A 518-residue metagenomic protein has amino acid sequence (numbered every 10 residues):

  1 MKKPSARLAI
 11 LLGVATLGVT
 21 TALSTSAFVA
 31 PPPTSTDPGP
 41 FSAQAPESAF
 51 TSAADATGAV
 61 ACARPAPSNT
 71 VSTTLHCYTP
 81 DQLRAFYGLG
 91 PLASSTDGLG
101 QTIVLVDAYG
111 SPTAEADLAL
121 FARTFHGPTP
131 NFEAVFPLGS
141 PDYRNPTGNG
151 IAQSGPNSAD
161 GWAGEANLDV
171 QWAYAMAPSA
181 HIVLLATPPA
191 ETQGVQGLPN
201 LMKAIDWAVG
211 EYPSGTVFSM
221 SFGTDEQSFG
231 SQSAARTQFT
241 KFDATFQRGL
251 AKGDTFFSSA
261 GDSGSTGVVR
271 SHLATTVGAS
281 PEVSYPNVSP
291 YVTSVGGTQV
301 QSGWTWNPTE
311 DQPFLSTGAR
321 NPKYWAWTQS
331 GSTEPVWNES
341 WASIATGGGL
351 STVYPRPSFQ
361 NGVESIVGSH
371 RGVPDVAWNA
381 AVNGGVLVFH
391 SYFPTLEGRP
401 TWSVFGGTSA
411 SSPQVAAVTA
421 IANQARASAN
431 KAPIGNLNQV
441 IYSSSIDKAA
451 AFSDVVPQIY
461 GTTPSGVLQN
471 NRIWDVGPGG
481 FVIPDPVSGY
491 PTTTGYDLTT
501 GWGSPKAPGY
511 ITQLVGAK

Functional and structural regions predicted by a protein language model:
M1-A30: Secretory targeting and sorting signals
A22, A27, R270, T305 (+2 more regions): N-terminal low-complexity, intrinsically disordered patches enriched in charged
A30-V295, E339-G406, S412, A427-A429 (+3 more regions): Substrate-binding/charge-relay-adjacent region of secreted/lumenal peptidase catalytic domains
S140, T187-P189, V300, A381 (+2 more regions): Residues that form or immediately flank small-molecule/cofactor binding pockets and catalytic motifs
S289-G372, K448-V476: Glycine-rich (often Gly-Gly/Gly-Pro-rich) flexible segments and glycine-rich loop motifs, frequently accented by
V363, N423-T494: An often Trp-containing, charged/polar helix-loop segment at the C-terminal end of enzyme catalytic cores
S411-S412, T419, A449: Long, domain-scale functional regions
A416-Q424: Short glycine/serine- and small hydrophobic-enriched flexible loop segments
